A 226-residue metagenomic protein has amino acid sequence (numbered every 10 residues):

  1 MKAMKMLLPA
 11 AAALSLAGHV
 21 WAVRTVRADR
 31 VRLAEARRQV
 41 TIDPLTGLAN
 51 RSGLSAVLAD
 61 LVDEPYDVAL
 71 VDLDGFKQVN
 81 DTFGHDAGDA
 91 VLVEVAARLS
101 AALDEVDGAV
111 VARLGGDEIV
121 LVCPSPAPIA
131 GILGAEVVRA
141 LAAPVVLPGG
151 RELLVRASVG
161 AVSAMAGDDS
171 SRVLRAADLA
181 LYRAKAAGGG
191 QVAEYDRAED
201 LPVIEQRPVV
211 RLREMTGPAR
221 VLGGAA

Functional and structural regions predicted by a protein language model:
M1-P44, S52-P65: Signal-transducing coiled-coil linker helices
R37-A56, V71-H85, V93: Conserved nucleotide-binding and Mg2+-coordinating catalytic segments in signaling enzymes
D67-L73, V111: Active-site-flanking beta-strand signature of metal-NTP-handling nucleotidyl enzymes and homologous cyclase-like
F76, V95, I119, V159: Hydrophobic framework residues that shape the active-site pocket of cyclic nucleotide turnover catalytic cores
A96-P128: Conserved helix-loop-beta segment at the catalytic/binding core of cyclic-nucleotide signaling proteins
A96-S100, I129-L147: Alpha-helical scaffold within the catalytic cores of cyclic-nucleotide enzymes
D107, A112-R113, L141-A157: Catalytic core regions of nucleotide second-messenger enzymes
R151, S158-G188, A193-G223: Cyclic nucleotide signaling catalytic output domains
